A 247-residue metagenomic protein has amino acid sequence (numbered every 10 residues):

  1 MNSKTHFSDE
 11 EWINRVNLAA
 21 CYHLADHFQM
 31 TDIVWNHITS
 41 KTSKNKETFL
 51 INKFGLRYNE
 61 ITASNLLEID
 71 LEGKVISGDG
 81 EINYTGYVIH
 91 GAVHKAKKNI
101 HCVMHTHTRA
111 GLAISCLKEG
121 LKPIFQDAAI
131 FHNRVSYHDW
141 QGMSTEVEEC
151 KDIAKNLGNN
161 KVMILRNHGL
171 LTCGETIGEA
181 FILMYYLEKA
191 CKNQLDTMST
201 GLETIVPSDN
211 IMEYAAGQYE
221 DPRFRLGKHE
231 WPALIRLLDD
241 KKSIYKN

Functional and structural regions predicted by a protein language model:
M1-N247: Glycine-rich flexible loops
